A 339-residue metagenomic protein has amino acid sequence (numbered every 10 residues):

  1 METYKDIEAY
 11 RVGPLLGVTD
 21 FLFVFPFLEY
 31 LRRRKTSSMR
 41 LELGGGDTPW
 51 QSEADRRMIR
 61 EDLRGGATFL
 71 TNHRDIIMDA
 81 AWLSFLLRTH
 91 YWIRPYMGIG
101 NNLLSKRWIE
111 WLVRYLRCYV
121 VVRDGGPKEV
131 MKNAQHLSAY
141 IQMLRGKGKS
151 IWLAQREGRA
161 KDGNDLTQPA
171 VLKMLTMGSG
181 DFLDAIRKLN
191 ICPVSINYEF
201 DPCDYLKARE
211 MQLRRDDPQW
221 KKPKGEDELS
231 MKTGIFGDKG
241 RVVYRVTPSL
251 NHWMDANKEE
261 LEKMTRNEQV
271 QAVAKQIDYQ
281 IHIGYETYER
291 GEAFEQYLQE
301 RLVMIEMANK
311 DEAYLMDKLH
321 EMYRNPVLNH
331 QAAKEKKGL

Functional and structural regions predicted by a protein language model:
M1-A67, H73-W92, Y96, G100-R107 (+2 more regions): Membrane-interfacial terminal anchoring regions of lipid-handling membrane enzymes
Y96-M131: Conserved nucleotide-cofactor-binding alpha/beta core module
G126, E157, F294: Residue-level "edge-of-site" marker
E129-V130, E157-D162: Short helix/strand-bridging catalytic loops that position acidic/His residues to coordinate divalent metals and engage
A154: Acidic beta-strand-to-loop metal/phosphate-binding motif
